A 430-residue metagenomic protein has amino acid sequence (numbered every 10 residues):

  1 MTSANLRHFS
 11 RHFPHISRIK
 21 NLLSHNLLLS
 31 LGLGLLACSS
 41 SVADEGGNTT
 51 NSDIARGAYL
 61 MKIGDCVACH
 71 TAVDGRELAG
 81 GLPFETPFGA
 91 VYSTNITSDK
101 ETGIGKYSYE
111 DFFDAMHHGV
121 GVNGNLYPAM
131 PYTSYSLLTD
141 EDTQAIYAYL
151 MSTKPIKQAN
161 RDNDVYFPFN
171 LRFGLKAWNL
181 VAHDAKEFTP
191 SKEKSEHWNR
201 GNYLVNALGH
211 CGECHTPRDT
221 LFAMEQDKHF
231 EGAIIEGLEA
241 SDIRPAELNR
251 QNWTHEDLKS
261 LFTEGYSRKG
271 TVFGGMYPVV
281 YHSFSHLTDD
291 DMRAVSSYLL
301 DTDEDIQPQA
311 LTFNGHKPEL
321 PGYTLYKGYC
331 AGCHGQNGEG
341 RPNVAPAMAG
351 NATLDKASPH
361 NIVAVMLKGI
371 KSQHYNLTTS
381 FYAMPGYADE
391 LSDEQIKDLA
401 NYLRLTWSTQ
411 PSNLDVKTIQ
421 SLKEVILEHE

Functional and structural regions predicted by a protein language model:
M1-L22: N-terminal secretory signal peptides that target proteins for export/translocation
H25-A37: Bacterial N-terminal signal peptides
S39-S41: Bacterial signal peptide processing site
T49-S52, T71-A90, N125-N202, N206 (+4 more regions): Flexible coil segments in periplasmic/lumen-exposed cytochrome c-class electron-transfer proteins
I54-T71: Mature N-terminal segment immediately following signal peptide/propeptide cleavage in secreted/periplasmic
C66, C211, C330: Short cysteine-rich clusters marking metal-coordination/redox-active sites
D99-Y107, D111-G119, Y132-Y135, N202 (+11 more regions): A structural feature that tracks compact, well-ordered secondary-structure segments with a strong bias toward
Y323-A364, S380: C-terminal structural cap/anchor segments
